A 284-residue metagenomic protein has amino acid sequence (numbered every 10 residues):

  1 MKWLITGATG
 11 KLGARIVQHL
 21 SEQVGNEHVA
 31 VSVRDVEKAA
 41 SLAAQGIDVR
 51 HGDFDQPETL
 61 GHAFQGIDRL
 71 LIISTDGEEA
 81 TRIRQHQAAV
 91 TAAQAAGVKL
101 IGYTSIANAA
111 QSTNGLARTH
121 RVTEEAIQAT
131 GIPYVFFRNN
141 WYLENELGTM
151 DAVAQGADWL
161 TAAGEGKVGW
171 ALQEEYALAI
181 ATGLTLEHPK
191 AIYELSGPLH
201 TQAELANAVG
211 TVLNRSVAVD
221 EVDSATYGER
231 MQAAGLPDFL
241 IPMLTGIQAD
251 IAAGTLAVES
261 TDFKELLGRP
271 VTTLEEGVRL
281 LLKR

Functional and structural regions predicted by a protein language model:
M1-E37, D55-E58, Q65, G77-T81 (+8 more regions): Oxidoreductase cofactor-interface core, primarily capturing Rossmann-like NAD(P)-dependent enzymes
L4, R50, L267: Conserved Rossmann-like nucleotide-binding pocket used by diverse enzymes that bind dinucleotide cofactors
T6, I73, T104, G268: Residues lining the SAM
K11, A225-R284: A hydrophobic C-terminal alpha-helical subdomain
K38-Q45, H62: Short loop/helix-cap segments at secondary-structure boundaries that form the rim of catalytic
A43-D55: Rossmann-fold cofactor-recognition segment
A44-I47, I132, R215-V217, G268: A short helix-to-beta-strand connector/capping loop
F64, D68-L71, G102: N-terminal Rossmann-like NAD(P) cofactor-binding module of classical short-chain dehydrogenase/reductase
